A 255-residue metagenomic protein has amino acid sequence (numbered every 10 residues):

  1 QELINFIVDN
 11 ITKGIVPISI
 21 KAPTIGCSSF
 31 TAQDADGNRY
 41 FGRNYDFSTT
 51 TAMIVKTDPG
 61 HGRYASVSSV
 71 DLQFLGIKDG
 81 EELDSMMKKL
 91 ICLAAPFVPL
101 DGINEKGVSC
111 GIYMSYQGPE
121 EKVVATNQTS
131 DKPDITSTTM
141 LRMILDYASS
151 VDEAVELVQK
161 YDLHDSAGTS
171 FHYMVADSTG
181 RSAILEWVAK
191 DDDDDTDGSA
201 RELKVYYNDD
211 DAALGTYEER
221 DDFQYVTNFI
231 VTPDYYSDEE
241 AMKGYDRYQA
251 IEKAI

Functional and structural regions predicted by a protein language model:
Q1-G26, Q33-Y40, N44-E82, P96 (+3 more regions): C-terminal, well-structured catalytic/ligand-binding subdomain of enzymes
E81-D84, K89-I91: N-terminal low-complexity, intrinsically disordered segments
I91-P96, G102: Function-dense linear segments that define catalytic or interfacial modules in macromolecule-processing proteins
F97-V98, S150: Long, acidic/polar, low-complexity amphipathic helices and coiled-coil-like
N104-K106, D146-D152: A short, structured loop/turn motif at beta-sheet edges
V151-D162: Short, well-structured alpha-helical segments that form the helix of a local strand-helix-strand
V155, S166-Y173: Surface-exposed patches in mature extracellular/periplasmic domains of secreted proteins
